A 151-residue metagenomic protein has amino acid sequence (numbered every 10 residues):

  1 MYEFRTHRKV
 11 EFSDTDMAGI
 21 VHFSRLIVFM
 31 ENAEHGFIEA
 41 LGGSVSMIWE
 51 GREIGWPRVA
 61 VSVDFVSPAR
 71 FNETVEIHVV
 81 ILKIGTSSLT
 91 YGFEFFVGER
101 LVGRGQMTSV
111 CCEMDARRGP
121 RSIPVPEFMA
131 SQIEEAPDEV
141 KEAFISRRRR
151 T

Functional and structural regions predicted by a protein language model:
M1-T74, L82-T151: Terminal targeting signals and extreme-terminal segments of soluble enzymes
